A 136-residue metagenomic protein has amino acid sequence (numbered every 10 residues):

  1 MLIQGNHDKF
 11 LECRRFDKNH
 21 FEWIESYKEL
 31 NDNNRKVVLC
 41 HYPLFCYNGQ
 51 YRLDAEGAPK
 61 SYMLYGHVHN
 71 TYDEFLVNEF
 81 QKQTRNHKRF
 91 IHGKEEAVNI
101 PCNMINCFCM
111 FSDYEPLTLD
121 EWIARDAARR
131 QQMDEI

Functional and structural regions predicted by a protein language model:
M1-I136: Catalytic phosphate/metal-binding cores of nucleic-acid and nucleotide-processing enzymes, i.e., regions that mediate
